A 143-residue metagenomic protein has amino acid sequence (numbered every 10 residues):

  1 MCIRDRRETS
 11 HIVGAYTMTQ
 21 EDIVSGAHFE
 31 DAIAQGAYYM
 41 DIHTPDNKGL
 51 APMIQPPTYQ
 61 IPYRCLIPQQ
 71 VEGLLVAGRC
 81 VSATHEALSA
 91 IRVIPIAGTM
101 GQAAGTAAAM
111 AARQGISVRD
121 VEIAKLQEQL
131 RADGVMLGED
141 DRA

Functional and structural regions predicted by a protein language model:
R4-A143: Flavin (FAD/FMN)-binding glycine-rich loop and adjacent Rossmann-like elements that form
